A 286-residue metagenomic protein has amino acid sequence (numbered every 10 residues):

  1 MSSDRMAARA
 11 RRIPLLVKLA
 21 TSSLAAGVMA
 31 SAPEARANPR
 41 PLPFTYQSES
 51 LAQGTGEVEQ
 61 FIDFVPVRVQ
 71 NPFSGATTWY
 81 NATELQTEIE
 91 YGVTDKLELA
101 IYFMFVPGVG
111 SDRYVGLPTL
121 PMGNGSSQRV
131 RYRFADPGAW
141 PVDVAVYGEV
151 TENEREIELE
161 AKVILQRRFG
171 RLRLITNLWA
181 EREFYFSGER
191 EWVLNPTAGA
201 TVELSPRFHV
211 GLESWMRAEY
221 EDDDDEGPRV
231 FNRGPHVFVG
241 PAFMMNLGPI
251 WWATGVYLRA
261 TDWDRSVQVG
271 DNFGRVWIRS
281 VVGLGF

Functional and structural regions predicted by a protein language model:
M1-P14: N-terminal secretory signal peptides that target proteins for export/translocation
R12-S22: Sec-dependent signal peptide recognition, specifically the positively charged N-region followed immediately by
S23-A25, A35: Cleavable N-terminal signal peptides
R36-F286: Transmembrane beta-barrel domains of Gram-negative outer membranes and organellar outer membranes
